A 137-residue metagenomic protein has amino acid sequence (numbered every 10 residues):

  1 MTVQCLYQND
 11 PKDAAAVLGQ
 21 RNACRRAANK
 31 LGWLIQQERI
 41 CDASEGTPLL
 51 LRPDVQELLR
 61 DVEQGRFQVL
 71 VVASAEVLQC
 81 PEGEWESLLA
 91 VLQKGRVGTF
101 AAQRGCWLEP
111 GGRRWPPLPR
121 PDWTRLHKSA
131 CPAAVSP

Functional and structural regions predicted by a protein language model:
M1-P137: Short, structured surface patches at the beginning of a domain
